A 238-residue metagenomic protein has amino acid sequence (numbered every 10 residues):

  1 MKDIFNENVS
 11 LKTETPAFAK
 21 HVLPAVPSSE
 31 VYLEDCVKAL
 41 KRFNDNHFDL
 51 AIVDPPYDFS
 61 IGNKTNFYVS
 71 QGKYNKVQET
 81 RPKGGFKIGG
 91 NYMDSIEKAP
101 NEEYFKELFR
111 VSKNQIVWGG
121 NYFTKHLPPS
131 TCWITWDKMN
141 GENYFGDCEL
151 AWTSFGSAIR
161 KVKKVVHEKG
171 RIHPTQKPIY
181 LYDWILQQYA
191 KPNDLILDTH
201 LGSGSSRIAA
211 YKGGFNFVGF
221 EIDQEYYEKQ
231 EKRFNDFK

Functional and structural regions predicted by a protein language model:
M1-L197, S205-K238: Class I S-adenosyl-L-methionine-dependent methyltransferase catalytic core
G202: Conserved glycine-rich SAM-binding loop
